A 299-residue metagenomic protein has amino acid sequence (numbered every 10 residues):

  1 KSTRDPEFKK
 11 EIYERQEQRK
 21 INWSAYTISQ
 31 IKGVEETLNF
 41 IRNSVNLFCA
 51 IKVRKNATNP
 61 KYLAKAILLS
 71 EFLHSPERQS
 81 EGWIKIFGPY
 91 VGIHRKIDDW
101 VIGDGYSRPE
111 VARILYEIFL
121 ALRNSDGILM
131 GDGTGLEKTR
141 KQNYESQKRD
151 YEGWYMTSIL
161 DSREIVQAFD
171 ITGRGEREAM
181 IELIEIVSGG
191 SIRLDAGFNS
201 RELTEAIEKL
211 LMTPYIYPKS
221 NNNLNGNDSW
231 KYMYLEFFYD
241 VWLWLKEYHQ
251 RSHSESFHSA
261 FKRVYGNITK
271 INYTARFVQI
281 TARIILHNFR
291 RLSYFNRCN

Functional and structural regions predicted by a protein language model:
K1-I28: General nucleic-acid-binding
P6-K10, G197, R201-A260: Helix-centered, glycine/charged polyanion-binding patches within enzymatic domains that contact phosphate-containing
I21-F72: Basic, short loop/linker segments at the boundary and entry of helix-turn-helix/winged-helix-like folds
R42-N46, K85, H258, K262: Amphipathic, well-packed alpha-helical segments that form the structural scaffold of globular domains
I51, K55-N56, A64, L68-S75 (+3 more regions): Polybasic low-complexity intrinsically disordered regions
E77-G92: DNA-recognition alpha helix
D240-N299: Basic, amphipathic alpha-helical segments enriched in Lys/Arg and hydrophobic/aromatic residues
